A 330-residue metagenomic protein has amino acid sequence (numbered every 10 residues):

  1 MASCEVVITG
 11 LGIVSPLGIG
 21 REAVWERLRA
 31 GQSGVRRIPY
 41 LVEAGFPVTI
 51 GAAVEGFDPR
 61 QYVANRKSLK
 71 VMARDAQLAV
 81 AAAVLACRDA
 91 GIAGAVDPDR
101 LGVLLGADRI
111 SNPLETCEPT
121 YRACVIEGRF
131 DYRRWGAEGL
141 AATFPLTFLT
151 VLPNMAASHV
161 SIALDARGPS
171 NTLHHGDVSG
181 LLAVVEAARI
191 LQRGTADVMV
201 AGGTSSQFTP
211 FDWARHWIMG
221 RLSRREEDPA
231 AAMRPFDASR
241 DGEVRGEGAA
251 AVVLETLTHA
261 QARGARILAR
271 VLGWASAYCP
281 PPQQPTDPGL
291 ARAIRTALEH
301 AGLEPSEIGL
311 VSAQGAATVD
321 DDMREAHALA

Functional and structural regions predicted by a protein language model:
M1-A2, G94-D97, L140-A141, L149 (+7 more regions): Solvent-exposed alpha-helices and their adjacent loops that cap or buttress functional pockets in soluble metabolic
E5-T9, Q32-R37, E227-L303, G309-L310: Condensing-enzyme catalytic core mediating Claisen C-C bond formation in acyl metabolism
V6-I8, R100-L104, A196-A201, M233 (+1 more regions): Short glycine-aspartate micro-motif
I8, A23, R29-S170, S205-W213 (+1 more regions): Conserved beta-ketoacyl condensing-enzyme motif
G12-V14, A107-I110, H175-S179, G203-F208 (+2 more regions): Acidic, glycine-rich active-site loops and adjacent beta-strand->loop/helix elements that engage anionic groups
A79-A93, P153-L164, S170-S205, V244-A265: Active-site-proximal alpha-helical scaffold in enzymes
V125-T143, V185, R189, R193 (+1 more regions): Glycine-/small-residue-rich "gating" segment that lines the acyl/pantetheine channel and substrate pocket
P281-L290, A316-A330: Short glycine/threonine-rich loop-to-helix capping motif typified by GTGT followed within a few residues by an Asp-Pro
